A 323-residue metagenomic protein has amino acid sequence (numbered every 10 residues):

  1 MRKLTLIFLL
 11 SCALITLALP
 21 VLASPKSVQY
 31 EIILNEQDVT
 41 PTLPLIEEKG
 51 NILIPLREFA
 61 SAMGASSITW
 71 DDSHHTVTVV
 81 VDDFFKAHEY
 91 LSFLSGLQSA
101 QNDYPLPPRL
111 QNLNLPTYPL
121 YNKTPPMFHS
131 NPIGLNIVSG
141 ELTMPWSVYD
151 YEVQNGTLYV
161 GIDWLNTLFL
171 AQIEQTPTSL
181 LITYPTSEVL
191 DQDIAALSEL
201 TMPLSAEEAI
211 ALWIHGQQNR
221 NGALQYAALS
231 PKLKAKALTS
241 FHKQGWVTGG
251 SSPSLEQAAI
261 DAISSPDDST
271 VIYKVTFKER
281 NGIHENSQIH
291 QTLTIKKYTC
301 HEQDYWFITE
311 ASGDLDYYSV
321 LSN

Functional and structural regions predicted by a protein language model:
M1-L4, L10: Positively charged n-region of N-terminal signal peptides that target proteins for export
L4-T5, L17-E199: Primary recognition of N-terminal secretory signal peptides and signal-anchoring hydrophobic helices
L10-S11, V21: Cleavable N-terminal signal peptides
I52-L56, L158-G161, A206-A209, Q225 (+1 more regions): Stable alpha-helical elements in mature extracytoplasmic
A60-A65, N166-I173, I214-G222, A227-K234: Sec-exported extracytoplasmic/periplasmic mature domains
S187-H215, N219: Short, low-complexity N-terminal intrinsically disordered segments enriched in polar/charged residues
T201, E208, G222-I272: Short solvent-exposed beta->alpha transition segments
A262-N323: Exposed beta-sheet edge and beta->alpha loop/turn motif
